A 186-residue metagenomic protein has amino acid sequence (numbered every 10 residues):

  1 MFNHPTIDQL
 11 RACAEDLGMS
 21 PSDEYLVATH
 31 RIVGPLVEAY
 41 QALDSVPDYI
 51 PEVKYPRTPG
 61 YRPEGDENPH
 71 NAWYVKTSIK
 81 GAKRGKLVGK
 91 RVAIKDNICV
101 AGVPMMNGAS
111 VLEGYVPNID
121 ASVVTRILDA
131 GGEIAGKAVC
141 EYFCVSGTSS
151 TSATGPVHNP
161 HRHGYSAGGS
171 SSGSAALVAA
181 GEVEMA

Functional and structural regions predicted by a protein language model:
H4-I7, S20: Eukaryote-biased intrinsically disordered, low-complexity acidic regions enriched in Ser/Thr/Pro
I7-A14: An amphipathic alpha-helix signature
L17: The catalytic Nudix box helix
P21-A186: Gly/Ser-rich catalytic/binding loops embedded in alpha/beta enzyme cores
